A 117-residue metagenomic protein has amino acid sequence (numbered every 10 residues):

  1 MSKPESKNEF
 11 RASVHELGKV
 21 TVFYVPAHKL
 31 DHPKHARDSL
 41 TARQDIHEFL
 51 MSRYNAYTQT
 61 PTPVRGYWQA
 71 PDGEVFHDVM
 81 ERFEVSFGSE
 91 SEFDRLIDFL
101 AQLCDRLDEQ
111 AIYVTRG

Functional and structural regions predicted by a protein language model:
S2-G117: Positively charged, small/polar-rich N-terminal and surface patches that mediate targeting and assembly and bind
